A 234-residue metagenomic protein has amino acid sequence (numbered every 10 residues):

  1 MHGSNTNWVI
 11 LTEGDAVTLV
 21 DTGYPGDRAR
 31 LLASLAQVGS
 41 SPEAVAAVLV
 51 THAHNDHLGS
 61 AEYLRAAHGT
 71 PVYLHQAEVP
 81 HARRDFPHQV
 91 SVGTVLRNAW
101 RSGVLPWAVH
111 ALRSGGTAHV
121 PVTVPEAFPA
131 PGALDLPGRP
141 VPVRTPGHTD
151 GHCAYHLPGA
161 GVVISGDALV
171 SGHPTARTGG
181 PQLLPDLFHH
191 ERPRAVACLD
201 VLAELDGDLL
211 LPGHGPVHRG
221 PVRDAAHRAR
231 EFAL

Functional and structural regions predicted by a protein language model:
M1-V38, P42, Y155-G166, S171: Conserved beta-strand hairpin/beta-sheet module of binuclear metal-dependent hydrolase folds, prominently
T6, G26, D56, P80 (+1 more regions): Short alpha-helical
E13-G14, W107-V109, P174-G179: Short, basic/glycine-rich phosphate-binding loops at helix/coil junctions that contact nucleotide phosphates
T18-V20, L49, V72, V162-I164 (+1 more regions): Residue-level marker for buried hydrophobic side chains located in beta-strands that build the well-ordered beta-sheet
Y24-G26, G116-A118, R139-P146, D150-P221: Metallo-beta-lactamase
R28-V79: Active-site metal-binding motif and surrounding structural segment of the metallo-beta-lactamase
V79-V143, H190, R194-G207: Metallo-beta-lactamase
V217-L234: Binuclear metal-ion centers of metallo-dependent hydrolases, dominated by the metallo-beta-lactamase
